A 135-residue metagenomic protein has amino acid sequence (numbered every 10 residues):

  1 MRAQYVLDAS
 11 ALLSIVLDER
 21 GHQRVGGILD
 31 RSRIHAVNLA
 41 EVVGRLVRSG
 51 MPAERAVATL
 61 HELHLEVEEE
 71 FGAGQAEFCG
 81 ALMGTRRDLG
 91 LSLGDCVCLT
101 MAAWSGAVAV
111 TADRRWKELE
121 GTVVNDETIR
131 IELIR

Functional and structural regions predicted by a protein language model:
M1-I34, L46-A58: Short, well-structured N-terminal submotif of metal-dependent ribonuclease cores
R2, L99, A103-R135: Acidic, PIN/NYN-like endoribonuclease modules and their adjacent C-terminal/linker elements
Y5, R31-I34, L63-E68, V108: Short loop->beta-strand "edge-of-pocket" segments that line small-molecule binding or catalytic clefts across diverse
S10, V43, D113-R115: Anionic group-transfer/hydrolysis microenvironments
L12-L13, L39, W116-K117: A generic structural signal for short hydrophobic patches within well-formed alpha-helices
V37-G72, A76: Active-site-proximal, substrate-binding regions of enzyme catalytic domains and RNA-binding/basic surfaces
S49-A53, R86-R87, D126-R130: Short, hinge-like loop/turn segments at secondary-structure boundaries
E68-R114: Active-site neighborhoods of divalent-metal-dependent phosphate/nucleic-acid chemistry enzymes
